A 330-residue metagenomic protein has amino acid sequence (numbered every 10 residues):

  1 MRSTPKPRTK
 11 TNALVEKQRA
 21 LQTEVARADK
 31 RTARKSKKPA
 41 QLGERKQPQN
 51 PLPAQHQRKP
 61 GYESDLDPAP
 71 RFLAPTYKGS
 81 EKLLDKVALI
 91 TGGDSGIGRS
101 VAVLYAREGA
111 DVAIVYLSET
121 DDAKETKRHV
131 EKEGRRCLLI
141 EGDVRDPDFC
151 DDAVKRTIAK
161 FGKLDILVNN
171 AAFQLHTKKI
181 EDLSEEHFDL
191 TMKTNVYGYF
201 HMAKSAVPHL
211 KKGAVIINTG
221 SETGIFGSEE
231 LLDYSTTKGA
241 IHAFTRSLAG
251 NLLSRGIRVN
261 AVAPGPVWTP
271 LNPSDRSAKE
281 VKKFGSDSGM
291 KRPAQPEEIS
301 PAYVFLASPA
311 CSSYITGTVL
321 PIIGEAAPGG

Functional and structural regions predicted by a protein language model:
E44-P51, D146, D151, A172-D189 (+2 more regions): Conserved mid-core segment of classical short-chain dehydrogenase/reductases
L66, F226, C311, T316-G330: Short C-terminal tail/terminal secondary-structure segment of NAD(P)H-dependent dehydrogenase/reductase domains
T120, E141-V154, E185, E297: The beta1-alpha1 cofactor-binding region of Rossmann-like NAD(H)/NADP(H)-dependent oxidoreductases
E181-F200, I217, I241, G285 (+2 more regions): Catalytic Tyr-X3-Lys loop
A203, T237, T245: Active-site helix of classical SDR
P208, G250-S254: Alpha-helical segment proximal to the catalytic Tyr-Lys
S221: Residue(s) in the substrate-gating loop at a strand-loop-helix junction that position the organic substrate next
E230-L232, S254, G265-G289, P293 (+2 more regions): A glycine/serine/threonine-rich, flexible loop-to-helix segment that serves as the NAD(P) cofactor-binding "lid"
